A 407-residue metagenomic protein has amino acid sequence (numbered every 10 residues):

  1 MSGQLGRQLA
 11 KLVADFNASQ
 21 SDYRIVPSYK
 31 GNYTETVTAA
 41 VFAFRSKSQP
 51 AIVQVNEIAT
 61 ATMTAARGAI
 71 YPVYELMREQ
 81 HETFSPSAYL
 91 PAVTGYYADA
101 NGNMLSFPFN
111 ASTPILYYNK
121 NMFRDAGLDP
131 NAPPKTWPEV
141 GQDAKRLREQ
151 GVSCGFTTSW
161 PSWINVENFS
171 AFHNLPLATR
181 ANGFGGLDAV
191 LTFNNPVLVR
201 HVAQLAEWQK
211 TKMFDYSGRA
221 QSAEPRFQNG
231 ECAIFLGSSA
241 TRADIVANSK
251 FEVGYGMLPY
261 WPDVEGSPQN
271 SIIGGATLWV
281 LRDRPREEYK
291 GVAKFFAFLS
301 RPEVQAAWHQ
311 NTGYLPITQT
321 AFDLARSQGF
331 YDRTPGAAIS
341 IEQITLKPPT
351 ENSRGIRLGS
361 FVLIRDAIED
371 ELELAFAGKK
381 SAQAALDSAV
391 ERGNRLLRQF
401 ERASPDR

Functional and structural regions predicted by a protein language model:
G3-R24, I368, L386: Short, polar/charged alpha-helical segment
D15-Y89, D125-G127, A132-K135, R226 (+5 more regions): Extracytoplasmic "Venus flytrap"/periplasmic binding protein-like
A18, G102, A126, V199 (+5 more regions): Extracytoplasmic/periplasmic substrate-recognition and gating elements
N56-I115, G141, E167-F172, G254-M257 (+1 more regions): Hinge/lid segment of periplasmic solute-binding proteins
Y74-Y89, P133, L175-R200, A247-N248 (+5 more regions): Short, solvent-exposed loop/beta-turn-alpha elements that line the ligand-binding surface or hinge of extracytoplasmic
A98-F109, P114, R124, P138-V190 (+1 more regions): Extracytoplasmic/periplasmic solute-binding protein
G141-L147, F184-S217: Glycine-centered hinge/linker elements that transmit conformational signals in sensory and ligand-binding systems
G256, Q310-D370, L374, R402-R407: Long, aromatic- and glycine/proline-rich binding clefts that accommodate carbohydrate-like moieties
